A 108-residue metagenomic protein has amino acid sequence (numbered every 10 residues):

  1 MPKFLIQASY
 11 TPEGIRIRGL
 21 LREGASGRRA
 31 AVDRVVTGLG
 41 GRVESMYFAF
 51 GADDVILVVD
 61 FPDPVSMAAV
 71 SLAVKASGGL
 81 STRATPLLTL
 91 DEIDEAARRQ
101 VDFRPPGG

Functional and structural regions predicted by a protein language model:
M1-G108: A compositional/biophysical signature of low hydrophobicity enriched in polar/charged and small residues
